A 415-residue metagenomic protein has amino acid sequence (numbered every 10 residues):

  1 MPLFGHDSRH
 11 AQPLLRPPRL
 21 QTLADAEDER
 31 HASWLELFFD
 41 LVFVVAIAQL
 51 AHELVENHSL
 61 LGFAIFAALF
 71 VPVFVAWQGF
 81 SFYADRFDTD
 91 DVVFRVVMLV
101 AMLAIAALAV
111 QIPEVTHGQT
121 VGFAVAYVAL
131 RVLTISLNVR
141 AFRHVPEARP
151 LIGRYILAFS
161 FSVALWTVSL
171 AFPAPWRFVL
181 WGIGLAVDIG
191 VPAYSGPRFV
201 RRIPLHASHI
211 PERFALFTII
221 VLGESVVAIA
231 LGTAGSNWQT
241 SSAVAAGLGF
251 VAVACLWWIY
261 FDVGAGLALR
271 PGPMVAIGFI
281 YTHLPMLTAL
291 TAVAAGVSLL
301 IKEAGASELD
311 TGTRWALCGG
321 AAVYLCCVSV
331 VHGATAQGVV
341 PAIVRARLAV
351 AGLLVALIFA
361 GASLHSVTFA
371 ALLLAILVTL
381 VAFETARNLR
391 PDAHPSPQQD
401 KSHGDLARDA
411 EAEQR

Functional and structural regions predicted by a protein language model:
P2-F38, V42-V45, A67-F87, V92-V96 (+6 more regions): Predominantly late transmembrane helices and immediately cytosolic-facing juxtamembrane segments
Q49-G62, D85, Q111-V115, A234-S236 (+1 more regions): Short, hydrophobic transmembrane alpha-helix segments
P175-L180, L364-L374: Loop-to-transmembrane alpha-helix initiation sites
T313, V355-A362, S366-A371: Intrinsically disordered cytosolic tails
A410-R415: Long, low-complexity, intrinsically disordered segments
